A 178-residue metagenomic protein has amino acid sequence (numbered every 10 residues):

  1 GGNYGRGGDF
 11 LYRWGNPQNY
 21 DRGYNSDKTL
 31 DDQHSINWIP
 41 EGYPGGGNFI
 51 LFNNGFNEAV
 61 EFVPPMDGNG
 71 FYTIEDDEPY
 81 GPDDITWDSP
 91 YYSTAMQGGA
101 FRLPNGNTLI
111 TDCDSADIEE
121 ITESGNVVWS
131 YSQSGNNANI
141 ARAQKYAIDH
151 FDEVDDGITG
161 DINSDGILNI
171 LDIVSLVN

Functional and structural regions predicted by a protein language model:
G1-V154: Histidine-/acidic-rich catalytic cores in large beta-rich domains
D21, D161-I162: Residue-level detector of alpha-helix boundaries and kinks
D155-D161: Extracellular-facing binding/remodeling surfaces
I162-N178: Alpha-helical segments with a strong preference for the paired helices of cellulosomal dockerin domains
